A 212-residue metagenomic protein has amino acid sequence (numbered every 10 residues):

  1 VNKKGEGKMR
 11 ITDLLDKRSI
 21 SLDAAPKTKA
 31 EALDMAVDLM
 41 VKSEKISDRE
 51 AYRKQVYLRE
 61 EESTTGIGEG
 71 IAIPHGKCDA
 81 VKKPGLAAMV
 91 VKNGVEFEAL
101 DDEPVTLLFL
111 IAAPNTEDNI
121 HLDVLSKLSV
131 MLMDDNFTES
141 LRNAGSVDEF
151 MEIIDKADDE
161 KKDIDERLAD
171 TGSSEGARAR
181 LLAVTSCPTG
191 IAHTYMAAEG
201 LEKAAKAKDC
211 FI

Functional and structural regions predicted by a protein language model:
N2-F211: Cytosolic covalent-transfer regions centered on His/Cys nucleophiles that carry phosphoryl or persulfide groups
